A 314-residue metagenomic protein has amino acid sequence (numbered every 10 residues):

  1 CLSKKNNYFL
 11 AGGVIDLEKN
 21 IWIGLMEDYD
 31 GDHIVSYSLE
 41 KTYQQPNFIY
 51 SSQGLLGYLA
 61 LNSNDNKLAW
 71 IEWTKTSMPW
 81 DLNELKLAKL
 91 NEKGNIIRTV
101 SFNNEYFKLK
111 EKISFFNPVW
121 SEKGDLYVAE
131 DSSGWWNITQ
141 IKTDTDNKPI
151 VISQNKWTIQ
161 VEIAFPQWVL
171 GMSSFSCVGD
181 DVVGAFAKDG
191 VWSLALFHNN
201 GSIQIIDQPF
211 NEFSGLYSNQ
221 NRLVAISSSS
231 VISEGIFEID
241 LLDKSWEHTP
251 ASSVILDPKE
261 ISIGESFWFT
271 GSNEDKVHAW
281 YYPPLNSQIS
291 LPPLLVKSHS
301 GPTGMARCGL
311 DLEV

Functional and structural regions predicted by a protein language model:
C1-F9, V35-G57, A88-S121, I141-S173 (+2 more regions): Multi-bladed beta-propeller domains
K4-F9, L25-I34, Y50-L55, I71-K86 (+7 more regions): A flexible loop/linker signature enriched in serine peptidases of the S9 family
L17-E18, S63-N64, S121-K123, C177-G179 (+1 more regions): Residue-level detector of Asp-centered blade-edge/turn motifs that repeat once per structural unit in beta-propeller
W22, L68, D125-Y127, V182-V183 (+1 more regions): Hydrophobic beta-strand positions that form the internal "hydrophobic ladder" of WD40/Gbeta-like beta-propeller blades
Y29, T76-P79, G94, P258-K259 (+1 more regions): Short glycine/serine/proline-enriched coil/turn segments at secondary-structure junctions
S63, L90, Y281-L285: Short, low-complexity Ser/Thr-rich regulatory SLiMs
V119, Y217-R222, I226-V314: Serine-hydrolase catalytic core recognition
